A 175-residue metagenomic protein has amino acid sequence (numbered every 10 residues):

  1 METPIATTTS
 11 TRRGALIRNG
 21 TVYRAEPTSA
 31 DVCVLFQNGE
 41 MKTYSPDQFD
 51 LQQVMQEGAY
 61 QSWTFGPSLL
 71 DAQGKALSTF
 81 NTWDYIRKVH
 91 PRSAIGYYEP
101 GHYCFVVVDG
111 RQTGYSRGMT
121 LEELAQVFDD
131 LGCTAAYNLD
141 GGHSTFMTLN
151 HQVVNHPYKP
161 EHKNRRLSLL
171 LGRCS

Functional and structural regions predicted by a protein language model:
M1-S175: Gly/Ser/Thr/Pro-rich low-complexity, intrinsically disordered segments
